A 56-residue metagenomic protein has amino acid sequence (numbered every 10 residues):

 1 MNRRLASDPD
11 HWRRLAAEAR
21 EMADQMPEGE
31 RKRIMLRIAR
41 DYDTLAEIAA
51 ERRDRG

Functional and structural regions predicted by a protein language model:
M1-G56: Long, non-catalytic architectural segments outside compact domain cores
